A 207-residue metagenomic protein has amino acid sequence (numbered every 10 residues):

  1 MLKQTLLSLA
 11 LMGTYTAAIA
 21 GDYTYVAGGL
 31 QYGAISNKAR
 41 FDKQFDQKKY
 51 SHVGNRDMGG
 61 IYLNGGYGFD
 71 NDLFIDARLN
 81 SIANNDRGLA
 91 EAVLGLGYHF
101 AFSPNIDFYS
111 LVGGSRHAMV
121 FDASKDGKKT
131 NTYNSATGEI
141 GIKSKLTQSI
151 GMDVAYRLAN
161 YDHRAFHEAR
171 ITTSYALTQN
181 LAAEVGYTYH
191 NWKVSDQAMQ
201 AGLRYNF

Functional and structural regions predicted by a protein language model:
M1-Y25: Cleavable N-terminal export/targeting peptides
I19-N84, I150: Short glycine/proline- and aromatic-enriched beta-strand/turn motifs that initiate or cap beta-hairpins
T24, N55-I61, G88-A92, R116 (+3 more regions): Residues that define the transmembrane beta-barrel architecture of outer-membrane proteins
T24, N71-A77, S103-F108, S144-V154 (+1 more regions): Repeated loop/turn-to-beta-strand initiation elements of outer-membrane beta-barrel proteins
L30-S36, F69-N71, L79-N85, A90 (+5 more regions): Transmembrane beta-strands of outer-membrane beta-barrel pores
Y32, Y67, Y98-F100, I106 (+5 more regions): Residue-level signature of outer-membrane beta-barrel architecture
E91-V93, S103-Y161: Detector for outer-membrane/organellar transmembrane beta-barrel domains, recognizing the amphipathic beta-strand
I171-A176, N180-A182, S195-F207: Outer-membrane beta-barrel "beta-signal"
